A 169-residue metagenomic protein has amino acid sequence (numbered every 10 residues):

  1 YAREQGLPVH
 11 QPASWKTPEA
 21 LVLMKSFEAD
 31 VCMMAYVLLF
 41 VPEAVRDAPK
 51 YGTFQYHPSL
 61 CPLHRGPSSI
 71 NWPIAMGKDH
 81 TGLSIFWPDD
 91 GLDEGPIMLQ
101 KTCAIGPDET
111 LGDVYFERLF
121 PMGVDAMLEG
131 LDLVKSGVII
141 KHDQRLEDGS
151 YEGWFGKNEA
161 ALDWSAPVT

Functional and structural regions predicted by a protein language model:
Y1-D30: N-terminal glycine-/serine-/threonine-rich beta1-alpha1-beta2 phosphate-ribose binding loop of Rossmann-like
A2, K78, F155-K157: A generic structural signal for short, non-catalytic loop/turn and secondary-structure boundary residues
G6-L7, K50, N158: A generic structural signal for alpha->beta connector loops
Q11, W87, K101, W164-A166: Pocket-edge structural micro-motifs
S14-W15, C61, P167: Short, surface-exposed acidic/glycine-rich loop or hinge patches that mediate macromolecular interfaces
K16-A20, L38, G66-P67, T169: Amphipathic coiled-coil/heptad-repeat helices and related helical stalk/stem segments that mediate oligomerization
A29-S150: Donor/substrate-binding cores of folate-linked one-carbon enzymes
L146-T169: Internal anion-binding site segments
